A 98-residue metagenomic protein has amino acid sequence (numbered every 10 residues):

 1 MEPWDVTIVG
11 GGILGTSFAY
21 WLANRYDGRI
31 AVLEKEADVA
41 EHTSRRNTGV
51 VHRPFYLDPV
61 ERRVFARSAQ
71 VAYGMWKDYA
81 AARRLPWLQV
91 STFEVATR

Functional and structural regions predicted by a protein language model:
M1-L14, A31: Beta1/beta-strand and adjacent pyrophosphate-binding region of the FAD-binding site in flavoprotein oxidoreductases
G12, E36, P54: Proline-glycine-enriched beta-turn/loop adjacent to the NAD(P) cofactor-binding site in Rossmann-like oxidoreductases
G15, V39, V60: Flexible, glycine-rich phosphate/dinucleotide-binding loops and adjacent beta-alpha linkers at cofactor/substrate
A23-R46: Glycine-rich FAD pyrophosphate-binding loop
G49-R98: Dinucleotide-binding Rossmann-like beta1-alpha1 core, especially the glycine-rich loop that anchors the ADP
